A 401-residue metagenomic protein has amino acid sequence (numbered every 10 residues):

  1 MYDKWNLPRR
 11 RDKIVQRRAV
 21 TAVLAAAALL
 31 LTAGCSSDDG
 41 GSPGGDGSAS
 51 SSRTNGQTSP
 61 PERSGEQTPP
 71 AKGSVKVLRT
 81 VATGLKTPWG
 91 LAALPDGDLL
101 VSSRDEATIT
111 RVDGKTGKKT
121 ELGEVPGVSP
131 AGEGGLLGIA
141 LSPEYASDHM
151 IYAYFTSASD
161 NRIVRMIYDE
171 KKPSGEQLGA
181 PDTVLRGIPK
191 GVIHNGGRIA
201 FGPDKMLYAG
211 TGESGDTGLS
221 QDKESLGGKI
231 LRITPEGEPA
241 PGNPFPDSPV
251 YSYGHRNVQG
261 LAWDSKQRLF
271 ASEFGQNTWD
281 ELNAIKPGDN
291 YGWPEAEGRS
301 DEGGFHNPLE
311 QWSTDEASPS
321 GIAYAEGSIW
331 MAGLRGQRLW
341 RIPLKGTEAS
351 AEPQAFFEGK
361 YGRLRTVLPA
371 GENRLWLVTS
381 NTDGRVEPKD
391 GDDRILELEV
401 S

Functional and structural regions predicted by a protein language model:
Y2, R18, A22, S36-G215 (+4 more regions): Acidic, Gly/Ser/Thr-rich repeat motifs that build Ca2+-stabilized beta-propeller blades
W5-V23: Bacterial N-terminal signal peptides that target proteins for export
L31-G34: C-terminal motif of bacterial Sec signal peptides marking the signal peptidase cleavage site
Q221-K266: Loop-centered beta-sheet repeat module
L231, D280-F305: Mobile, glycine-enriched helix-loop/loop "lid" segments at the mouths of ligand-binding/catalytic clefts that gate
S252-F274, T278-P287: Acidic, glycine-rich loop-and-beta core segments that form the ion-binding/anion-interacting portion of active sites
G260, L269, T278-E281, H306-Y324: C-terminal amphipathic alpha-helical segment
R363-T366: Repeated scaffold domains used in trafficking and secretory/extracellular systems, primarily beta-propellers
